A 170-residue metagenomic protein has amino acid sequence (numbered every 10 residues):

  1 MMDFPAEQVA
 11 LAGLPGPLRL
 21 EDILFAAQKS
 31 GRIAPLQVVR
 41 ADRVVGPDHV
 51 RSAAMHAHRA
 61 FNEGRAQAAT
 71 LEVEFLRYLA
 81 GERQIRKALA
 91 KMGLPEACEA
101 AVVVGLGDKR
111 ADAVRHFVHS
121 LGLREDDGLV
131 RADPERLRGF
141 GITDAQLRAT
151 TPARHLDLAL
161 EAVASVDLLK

Functional and structural regions predicted by a protein language model:
M1, F25, L89-G93: A generic local secondary-structure boundary/capping motif
M2-A12: Generic N-terminal amphipathic, Lys/Arg-enriched alpha-helix
A10, L14-A69: N-terminal interaction modules that seed assembly of large macromolecular complexes
A26, K87, H116: Alpha-helical scaffold segments in soluble metabolic enzymes
V45-K109: Ordered, amphipathic secondary-structure segments that act as subunit-interaction surfaces in large macromolecular
K91-K170: Glycine-rich, aromatic-bearing surface loops/beta-hairpins
